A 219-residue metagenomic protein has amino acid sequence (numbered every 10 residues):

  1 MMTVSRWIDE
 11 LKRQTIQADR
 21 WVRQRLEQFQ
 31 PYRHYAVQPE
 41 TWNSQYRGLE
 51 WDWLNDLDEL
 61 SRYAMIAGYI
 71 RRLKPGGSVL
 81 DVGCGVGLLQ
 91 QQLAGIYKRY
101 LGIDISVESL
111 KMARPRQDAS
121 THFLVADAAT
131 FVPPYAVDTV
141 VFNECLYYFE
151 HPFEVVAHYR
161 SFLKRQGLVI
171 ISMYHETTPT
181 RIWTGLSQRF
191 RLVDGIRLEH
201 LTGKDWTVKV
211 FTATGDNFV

Functional and structural regions predicted by a protein language model:
V4-R71, T177: Conserved class I S-adenosyl-L-methionine
G76-G85: Conserved class I S-adenosyl-L-methionine
V86-T130: Class I SAM-dependent methyltransferase SAM/SAH-binding core
V132-V140: A short acidic, Gly/Pro-enriched loop at the edge of an enzyme's catalytic core that lines a small-molecule cofactor
T139-H151: A short SAM/SAH-binding and catalytic strip from SAM-dependent methyltransferases
V155-R165: A short glycine-rich, Lys/Arg-flanked "PGG" loop and its adjoining helix->strand segment in the class I
Q166-Y174: Conserved beta-strand signature within the Rossmann-like core of class I S-adenosyl-L-methionine
E199-V219: Core SAM-dependent methyltransferase catalytic element
